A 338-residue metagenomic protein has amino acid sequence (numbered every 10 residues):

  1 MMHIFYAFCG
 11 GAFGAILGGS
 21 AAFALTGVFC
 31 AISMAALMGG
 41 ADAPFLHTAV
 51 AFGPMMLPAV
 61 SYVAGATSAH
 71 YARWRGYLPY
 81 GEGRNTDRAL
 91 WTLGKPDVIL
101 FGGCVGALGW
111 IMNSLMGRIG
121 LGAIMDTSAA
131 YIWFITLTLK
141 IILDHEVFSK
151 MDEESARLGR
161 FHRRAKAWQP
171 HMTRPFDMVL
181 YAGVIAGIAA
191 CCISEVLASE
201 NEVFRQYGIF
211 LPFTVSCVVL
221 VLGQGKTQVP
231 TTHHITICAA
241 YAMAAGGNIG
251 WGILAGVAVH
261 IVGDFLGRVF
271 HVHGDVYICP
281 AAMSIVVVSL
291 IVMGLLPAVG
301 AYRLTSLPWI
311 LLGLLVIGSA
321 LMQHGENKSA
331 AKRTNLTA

Functional and structural regions predicted by a protein language model:
M1-A338: Alpha-helical multipass membrane-protein architecture
